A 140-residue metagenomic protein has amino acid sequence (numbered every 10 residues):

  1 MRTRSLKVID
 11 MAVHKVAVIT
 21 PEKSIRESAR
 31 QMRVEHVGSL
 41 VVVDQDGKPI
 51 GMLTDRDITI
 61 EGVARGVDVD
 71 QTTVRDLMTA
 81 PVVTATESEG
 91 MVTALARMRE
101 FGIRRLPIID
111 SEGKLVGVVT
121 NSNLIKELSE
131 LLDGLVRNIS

Functional and structural regions predicted by a protein language model:
M1-S140: Tandem CBS (Cystathionine beta-synthase) repeat/Bateman regulatory domains
